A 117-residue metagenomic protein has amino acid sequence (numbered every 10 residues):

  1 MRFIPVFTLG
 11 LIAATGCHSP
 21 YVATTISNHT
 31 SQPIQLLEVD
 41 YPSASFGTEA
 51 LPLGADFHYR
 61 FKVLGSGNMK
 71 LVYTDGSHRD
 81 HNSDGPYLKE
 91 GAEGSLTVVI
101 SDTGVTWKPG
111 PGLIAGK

Functional and structural regions predicted by a protein language model:
P5-A14: Bacterial N-terminal signal peptides
G16-P20: Bacterial signal peptide processing site
Y21, S66, G91-E93: Extracytoplasmic
V22-S31: Asparagine-centered strand-capping/turn motif at beta-strand->loop junctions
I26, L37-V39, M69-L71, V98 (+1 more regions): Hydrophobic beta-strand residues in large extracellular and virion-surface proteins
L36-T74, N82: Post-signal-peptide N-terminal segment of Sec-exported extracytoplasmic proteins
D80, D84-K117: Extracellular beta-sheet/turn segments enriched in Thr/Pro/Gly and aliphatic residues
